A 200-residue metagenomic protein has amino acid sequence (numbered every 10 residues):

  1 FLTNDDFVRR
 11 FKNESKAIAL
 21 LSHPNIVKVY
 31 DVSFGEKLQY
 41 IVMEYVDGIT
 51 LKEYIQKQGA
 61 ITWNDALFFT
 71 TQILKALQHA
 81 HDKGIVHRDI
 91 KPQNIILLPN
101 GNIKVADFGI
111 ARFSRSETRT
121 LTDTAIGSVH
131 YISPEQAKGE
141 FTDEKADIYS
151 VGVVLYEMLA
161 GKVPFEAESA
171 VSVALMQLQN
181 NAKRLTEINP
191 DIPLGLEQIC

Functional and structural regions predicted by a protein language model:
F1-L20: AlphaC helix of the eukaryotic protein kinase fold
N13, S22-N25, L38, A125 (+1 more regions): Flexible N-lobe loop architecture of eukaryotic-like protein kinase catalytic domains
V32: Activation-segment/catalytic-loop signature of the eukaryotic protein kinase fold
E36-T50, Y54: Conserved short submotifs of the Hanks-type protein kinase catalytic core that shape the nucleotide-binding pocket
F69-T70: Activation segment signature within eukaryotic-like protein kinase domains
I73-I85: Protein kinase catalytic-loop region centered on the HRD/HxD motif
H130-C200: C-terminal lobe helix-coil module of Hanks-type protein kinase domains
